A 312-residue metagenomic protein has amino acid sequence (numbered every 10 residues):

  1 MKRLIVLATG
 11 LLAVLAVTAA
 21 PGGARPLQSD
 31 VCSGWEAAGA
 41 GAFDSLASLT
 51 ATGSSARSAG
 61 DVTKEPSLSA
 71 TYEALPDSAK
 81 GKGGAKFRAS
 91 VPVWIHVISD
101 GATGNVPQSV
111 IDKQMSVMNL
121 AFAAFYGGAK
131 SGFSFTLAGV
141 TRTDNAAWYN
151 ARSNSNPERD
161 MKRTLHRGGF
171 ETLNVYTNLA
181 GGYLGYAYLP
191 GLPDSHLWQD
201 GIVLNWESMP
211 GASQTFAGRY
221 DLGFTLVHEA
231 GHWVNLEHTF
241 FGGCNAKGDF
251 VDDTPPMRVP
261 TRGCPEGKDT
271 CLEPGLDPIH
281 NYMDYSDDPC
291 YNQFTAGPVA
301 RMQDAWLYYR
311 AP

Functional and structural regions predicted by a protein language model:
M1-R25: Secretory targeting and sorting signals
R25-T172, L179, L307-P312: Propeptide-to-catalytic entry region of secreted or membrane-anchored zinc metalloproteases
Y72, D112-M115, N119, G201 (+4 more regions): Extracytoplasmic/secreted envelope proteins and their assembly/folding machinery, especially bacterial periplasmic
A85, T103-K113, R167, H196 (+3 more regions): Extracytoplasmic/periplasmic, Sec-exported soluble proteins
V97-T103, T141-T143, L179-Y183, S208-A212 (+2 more regions): Solvent-exposed loop/turn segments at secondary-structure junctions within structured extracellular/periplasmic domains
R163-H238: Active-site-proximal segment of zinc-dependent metalloprotease catalytic domains
T215-Q293: The catalytic-center signature of Zn2+-dependent metalloproteases
Y291-P312: Pan-zinc metallopeptidase signature
